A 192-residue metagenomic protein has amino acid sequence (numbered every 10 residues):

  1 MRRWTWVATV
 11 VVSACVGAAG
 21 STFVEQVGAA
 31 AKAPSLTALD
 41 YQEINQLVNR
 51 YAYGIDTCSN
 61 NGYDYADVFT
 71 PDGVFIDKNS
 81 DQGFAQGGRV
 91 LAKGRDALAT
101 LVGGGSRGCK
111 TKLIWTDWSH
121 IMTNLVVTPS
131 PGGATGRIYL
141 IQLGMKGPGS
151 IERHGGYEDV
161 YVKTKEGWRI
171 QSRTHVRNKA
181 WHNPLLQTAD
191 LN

Functional and structural regions predicted by a protein language model:
M1-V10: Bacterial N-terminal signal peptides that target proteins for export
T9-G28: Alpha-helical oligomerization interfaces
Q26-D67, P71: Short, low-complexity N-terminal intrinsically disordered segments enriched in polar/charged residues
Q26-S35, T111-N192: A beta-strand edge to alpha-helix "cap/lid" segment located at domain peripheries
I55, F69-T70, D77, L140-Q142 (+1 more regions): Short beta-strand segments enriched in hydrophobic/aromatic residues within well-folded beta-rich domains
N61-G62, A66-Y139: A solvent-exposed, acidic/Ser-Thr-rich amphipathic alpha-helical stretch
